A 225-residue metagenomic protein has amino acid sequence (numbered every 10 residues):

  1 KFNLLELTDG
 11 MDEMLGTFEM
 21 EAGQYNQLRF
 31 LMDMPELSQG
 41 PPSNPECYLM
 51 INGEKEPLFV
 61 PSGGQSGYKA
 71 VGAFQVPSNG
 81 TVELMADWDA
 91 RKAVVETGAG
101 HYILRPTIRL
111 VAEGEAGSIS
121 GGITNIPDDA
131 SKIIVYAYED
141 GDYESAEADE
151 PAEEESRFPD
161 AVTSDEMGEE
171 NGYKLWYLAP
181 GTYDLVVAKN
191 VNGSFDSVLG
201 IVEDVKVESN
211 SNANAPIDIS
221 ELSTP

Functional and structural regions predicted by a protein language model:
K1-P225: A short, solvent-exposed, low-complexity linear motif enriched for acidic/polar residues with Pro/Gly/Ser/Thr
